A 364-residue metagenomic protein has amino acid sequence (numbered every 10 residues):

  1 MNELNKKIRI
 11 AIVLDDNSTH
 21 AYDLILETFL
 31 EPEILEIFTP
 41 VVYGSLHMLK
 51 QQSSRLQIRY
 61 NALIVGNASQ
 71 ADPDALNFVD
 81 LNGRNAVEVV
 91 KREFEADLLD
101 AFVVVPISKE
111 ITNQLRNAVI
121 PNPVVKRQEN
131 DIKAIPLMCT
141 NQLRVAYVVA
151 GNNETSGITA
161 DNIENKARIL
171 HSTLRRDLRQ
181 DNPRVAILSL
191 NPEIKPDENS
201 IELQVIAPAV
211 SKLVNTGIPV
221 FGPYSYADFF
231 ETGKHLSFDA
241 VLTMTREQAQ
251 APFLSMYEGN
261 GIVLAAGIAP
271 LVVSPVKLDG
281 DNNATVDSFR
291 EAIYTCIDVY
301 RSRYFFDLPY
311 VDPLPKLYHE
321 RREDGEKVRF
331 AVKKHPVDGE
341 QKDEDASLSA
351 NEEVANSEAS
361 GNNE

Functional and structural regions predicted by a protein language model:
M1-E352, E358-E364: Anion-binding alpha/beta catalytic cores of soluble intermediary-metabolism enzymes, centered on
